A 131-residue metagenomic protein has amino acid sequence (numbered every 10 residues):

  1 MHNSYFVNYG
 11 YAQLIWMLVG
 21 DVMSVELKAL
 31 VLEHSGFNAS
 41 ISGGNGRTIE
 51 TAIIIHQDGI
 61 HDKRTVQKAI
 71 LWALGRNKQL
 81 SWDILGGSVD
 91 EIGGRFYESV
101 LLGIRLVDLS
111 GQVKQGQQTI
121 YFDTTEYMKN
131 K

Functional and structural regions predicted by a protein language model:
M1-W72: N-terminal trafficking/processing presequences and adjacent post-cleavage segments of proteins routed to secretion
H2-N8, H34, Q79, G94 (+2 more regions): Generic intrinsically disordered, low-complexity segments enriched for polar/acidic and small residues
Q13, L80, K129-N130: Amphipathic alpha-helical interaction segments
S35-G36, L80-S81, L101-R105: Short amphipathic alpha-helical surface micro-motifs
H61, S81-W82, D90: Exposed, flexible binding/inhibitory loops of compact, secreted disulfide-stabilized domains
A73-D83: Short secondary-structure junctions
L85-K131: Short, compact, well-ordered microdomains
